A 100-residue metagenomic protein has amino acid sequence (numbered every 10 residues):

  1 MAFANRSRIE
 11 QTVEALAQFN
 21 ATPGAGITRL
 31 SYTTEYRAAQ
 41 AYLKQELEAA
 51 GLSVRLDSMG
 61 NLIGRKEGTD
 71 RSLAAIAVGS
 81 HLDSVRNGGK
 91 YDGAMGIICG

Functional and structural regions predicted by a protein language model:
A2-T33: N-terminal capping segment at the start of a domain
I9, G68-T69, L82: Short glycine-enriched loops at secondary-structure junctions
E10-E14, K44, I97-I98: Predominant activation on well-ordered alpha-helical scaffold segments within soluble catalytic domains
T12, G60, A74-I76: A generic secondary-structure signal marking the coil-to-beta-strand transition
A21-E67: A non-catalytic alpha/beta surface segment that caps or lines the substrate-entry region of metallo-dependent hydrolase
A50, R71-I76: Short coil/turn connectors at secondary-structure junctions
A74-R86: Glycine/charged-rich beta-loop-alpha catalytic/anionic-binding loops adjacent to active sites
V78, G88-G100: Alpha-helical metal-binding/catalytic segments enriched in His/Glu/Asp
